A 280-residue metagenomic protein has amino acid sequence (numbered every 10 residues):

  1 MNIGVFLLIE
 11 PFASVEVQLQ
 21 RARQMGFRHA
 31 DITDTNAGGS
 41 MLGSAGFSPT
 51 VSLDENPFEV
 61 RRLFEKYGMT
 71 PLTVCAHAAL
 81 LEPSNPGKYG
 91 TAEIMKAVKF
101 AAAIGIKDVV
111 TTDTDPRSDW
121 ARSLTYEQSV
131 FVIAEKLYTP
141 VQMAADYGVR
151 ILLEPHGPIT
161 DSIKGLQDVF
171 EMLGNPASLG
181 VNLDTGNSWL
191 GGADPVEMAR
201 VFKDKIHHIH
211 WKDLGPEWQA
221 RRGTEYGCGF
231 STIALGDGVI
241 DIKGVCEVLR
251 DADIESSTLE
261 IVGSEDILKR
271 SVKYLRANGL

Functional and structural regions predicted by a protein language model:
M1-F6, T70-L81, D115-W120: N-terminal small/glycine-rich loop or linker at the start of catalytic domains across soluble metabolic enzymes
M1-H29, E65-Y67, G105, T160-L280: Histidine-acidic metal/acid-base catalytic patches
L8, A76, D113-T114, H156 (+1 more regions): Active-site-proximal beta-strand/loop segments in catalytic clefts of secreted hydrolases
D31, T73-C75, V110, L152 (+2 more regions): Conserved beta-strand positions in the central sheet of alpha/beta enzyme cores
I32-E59, P116-L124: Glycine-rich, proline-tolerant flexible connector loops at the mouths of alpha/beta enzymes
T35, A79, T114, L214 (+1 more regions): Flexible loop residues that form catalytic and substrate-binding hotspots at small-molecule/glycan-binding clefts
G43-P57, Q128-V130, G229-V239: A short acidic, glycine-rich active-site loop that binds or catalyzes chemistry on phosphate/adenosine moieties
F58-E59, L63-Y67, L81-G180, E265: Active-site acidic/histidine proton-transfer and metal-coordination neighborhood in alpha/beta enzyme cores
